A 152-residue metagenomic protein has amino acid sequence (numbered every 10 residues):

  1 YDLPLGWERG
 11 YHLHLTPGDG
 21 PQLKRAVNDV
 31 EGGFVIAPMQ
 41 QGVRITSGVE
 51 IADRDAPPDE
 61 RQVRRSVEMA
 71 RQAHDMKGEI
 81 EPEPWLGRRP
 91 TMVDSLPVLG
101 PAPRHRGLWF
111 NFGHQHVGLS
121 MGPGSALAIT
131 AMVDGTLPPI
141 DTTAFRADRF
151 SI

Functional and structural regions predicted by a protein language model:
Y1-R106: Active-site substrate-recognition segment that forms the wall of the catalytic cavity or substrate channel
V98, A102-I152: C-terminal lid/capping helical subdomain adjacent to the catalytic/cofactor pocket in oxidative enzymes
